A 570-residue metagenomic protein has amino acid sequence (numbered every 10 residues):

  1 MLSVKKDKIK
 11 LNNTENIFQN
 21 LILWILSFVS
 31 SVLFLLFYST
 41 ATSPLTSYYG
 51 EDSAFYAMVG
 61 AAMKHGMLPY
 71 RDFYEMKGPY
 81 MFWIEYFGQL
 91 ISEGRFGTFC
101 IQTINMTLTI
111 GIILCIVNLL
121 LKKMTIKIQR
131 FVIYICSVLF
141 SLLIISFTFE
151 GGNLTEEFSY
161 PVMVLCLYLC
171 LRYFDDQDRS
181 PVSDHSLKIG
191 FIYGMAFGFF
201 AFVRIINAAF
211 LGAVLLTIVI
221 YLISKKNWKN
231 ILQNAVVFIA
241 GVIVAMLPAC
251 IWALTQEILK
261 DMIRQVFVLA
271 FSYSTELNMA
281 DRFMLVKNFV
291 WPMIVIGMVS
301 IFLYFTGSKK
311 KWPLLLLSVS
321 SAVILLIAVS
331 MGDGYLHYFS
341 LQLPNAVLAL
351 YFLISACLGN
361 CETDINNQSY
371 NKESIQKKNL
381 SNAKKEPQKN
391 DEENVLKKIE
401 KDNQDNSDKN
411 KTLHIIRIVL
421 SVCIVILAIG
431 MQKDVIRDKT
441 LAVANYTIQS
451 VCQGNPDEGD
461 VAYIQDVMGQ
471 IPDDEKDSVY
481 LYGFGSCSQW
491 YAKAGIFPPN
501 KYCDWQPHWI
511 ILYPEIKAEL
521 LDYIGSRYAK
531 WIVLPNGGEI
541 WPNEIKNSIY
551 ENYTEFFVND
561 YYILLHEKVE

Functional and structural regions predicted by a protein language model:
C100-I126, L165, L169: Transmembrane-helix motifs of polytopic, lipid-linked glycan transferases
M124-I128, V164-I192, I296-P313, I354-L358: Membrane-interface transmembrane helices that cradle and orient dolichyl/undecaprenyl
T148-S159, Y335: Short acidic/glycine- and proline-prone juxtamembrane loop motifs at membrane-interface regions of multi-pass membrane
S159, V203, A209, G332-Q368 (+1 more regions): Hydrophobic/aromatic-rich transmembrane helices and adjacent perimembrane loops
S186-I205, L211-L216, V244, S321-S330: Membrane-interface alpha helices of multi-pass inner-membrane proteins
F210-I243, N360-Q368: Perimembrane helix-loop-helix junctions
L216, D438-N445, S450-I510, L520-P542: Short periplasmic/luminal acceptor-recognition loop of GT-C membrane glycosyltransferases, typified by
Q233-A270: Membrane-lumen/periplasm interface segments of specific transmembrane helices in polyprenyl phosphate-linked
